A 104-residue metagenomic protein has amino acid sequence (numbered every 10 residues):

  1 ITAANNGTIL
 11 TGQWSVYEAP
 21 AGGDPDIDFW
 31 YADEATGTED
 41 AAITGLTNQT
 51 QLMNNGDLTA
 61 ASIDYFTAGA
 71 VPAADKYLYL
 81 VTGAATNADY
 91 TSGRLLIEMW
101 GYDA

Functional and structural regions predicted by a protein language model:
I1-A104: Surface-exposed, low-hydrophobicity beta-strand/loop segments enriched in small/polar/acidic residues
